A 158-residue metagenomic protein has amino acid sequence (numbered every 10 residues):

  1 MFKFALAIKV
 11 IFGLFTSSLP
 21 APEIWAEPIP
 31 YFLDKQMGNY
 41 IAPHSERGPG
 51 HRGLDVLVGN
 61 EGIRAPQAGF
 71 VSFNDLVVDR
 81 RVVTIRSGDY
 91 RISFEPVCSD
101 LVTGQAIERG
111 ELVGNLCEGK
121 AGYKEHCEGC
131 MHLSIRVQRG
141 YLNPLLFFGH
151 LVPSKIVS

Functional and structural regions predicted by a protein language model:
F2-L6, F12-V82, G88, E108-R109 (+2 more regions): Surface-exposed, glycine-biased beta-strand/turn segments
H51, E95-P96, C130-H132: Histidine-centered active-site/metal-ligand motif
R64, S87-L112: Short histidine-centered loop motifs in beta-beta connectors
N74, R86-G88, E95-C98, L116-C117 (+1 more regions): Active-site-proximal beta-strand/loop segments in catalytic clefts of secreted hydrolases
V82-I85, I107-E125, M131-L133: Short hydrophobic beta/alpha edge segments that flank linear recognition/processing sites
